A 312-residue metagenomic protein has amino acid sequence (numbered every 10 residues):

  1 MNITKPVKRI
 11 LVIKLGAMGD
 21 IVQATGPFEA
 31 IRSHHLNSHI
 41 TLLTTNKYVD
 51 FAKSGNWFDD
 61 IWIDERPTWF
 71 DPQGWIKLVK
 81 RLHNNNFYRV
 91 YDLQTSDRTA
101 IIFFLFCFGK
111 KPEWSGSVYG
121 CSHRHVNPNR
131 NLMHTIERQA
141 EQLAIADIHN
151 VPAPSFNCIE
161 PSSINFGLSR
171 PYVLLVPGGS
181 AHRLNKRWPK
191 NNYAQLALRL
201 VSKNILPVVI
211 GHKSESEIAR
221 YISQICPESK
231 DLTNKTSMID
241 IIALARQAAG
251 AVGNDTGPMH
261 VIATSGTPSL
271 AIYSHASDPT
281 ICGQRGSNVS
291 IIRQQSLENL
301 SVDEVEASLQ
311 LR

Functional and structural regions predicted by a protein language model:
M1-R312: Catalytic machinery of carbohydrate-active enzymes, primarily nucleotide-sugar-dependent glycosyltransferases
